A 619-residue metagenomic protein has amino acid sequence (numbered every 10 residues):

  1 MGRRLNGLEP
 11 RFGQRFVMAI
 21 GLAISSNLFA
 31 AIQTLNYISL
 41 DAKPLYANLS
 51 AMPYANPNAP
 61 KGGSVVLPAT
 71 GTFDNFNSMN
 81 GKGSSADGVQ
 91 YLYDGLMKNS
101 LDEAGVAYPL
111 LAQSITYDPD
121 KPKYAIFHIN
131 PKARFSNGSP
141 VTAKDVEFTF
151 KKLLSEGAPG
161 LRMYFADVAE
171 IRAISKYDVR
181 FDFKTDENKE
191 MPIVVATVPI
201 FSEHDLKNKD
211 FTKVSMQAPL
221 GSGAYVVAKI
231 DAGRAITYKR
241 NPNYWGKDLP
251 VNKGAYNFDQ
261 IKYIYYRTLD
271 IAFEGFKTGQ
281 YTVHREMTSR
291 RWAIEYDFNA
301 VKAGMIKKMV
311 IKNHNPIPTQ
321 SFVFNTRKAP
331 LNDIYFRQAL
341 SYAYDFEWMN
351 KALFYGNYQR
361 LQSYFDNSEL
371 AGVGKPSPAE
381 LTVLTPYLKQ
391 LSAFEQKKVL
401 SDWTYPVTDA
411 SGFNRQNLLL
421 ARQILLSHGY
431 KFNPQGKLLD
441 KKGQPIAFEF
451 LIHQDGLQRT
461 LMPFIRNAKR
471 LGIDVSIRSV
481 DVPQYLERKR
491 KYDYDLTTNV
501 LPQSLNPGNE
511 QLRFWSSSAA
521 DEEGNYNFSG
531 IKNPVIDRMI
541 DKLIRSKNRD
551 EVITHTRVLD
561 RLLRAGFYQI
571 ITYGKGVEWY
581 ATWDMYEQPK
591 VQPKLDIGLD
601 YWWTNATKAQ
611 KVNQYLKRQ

Functional and structural regions predicted by a protein language model:
Q14, H128, M163-L206, S222-D231 (+1 more regions): Surface-exposed binding/hinge segments that line and control ligand-binding clefts or catalytic entry sites
I32-D120, K151, L220: N-terminal lobe/hinge region of extracytoplasmic solute-binding protein
L35-N36, A69-G71, S84, D231-I236 (+5 more regions): Detector for C-terminal structural segments
P44, T72, Q90-E103, K151 (+6 more regions): Gly/Pro-rich hinge or "lid" segments in bacterial periplasmic/extracellular proteins
A55, A59-P60, G81-G88, S114-P159 (+4 more regions): Aromatic- and charge-enriched surface segment that lines or borders ligand/interaction sites
L111-Q113, D118-D120, S136, V141 (+5 more regions): Aromatic-rich, solvent-exposed beta-strand/loop patch
N130, K213, G246-D297, Q338 (+3 more regions): Ligand-site clamp/hinge motif
E170-R172, A228-K239, I264-K328, Y335-A339 (+2 more regions): Extracellular/periplasmic solute-recognition and catalytic clefts
